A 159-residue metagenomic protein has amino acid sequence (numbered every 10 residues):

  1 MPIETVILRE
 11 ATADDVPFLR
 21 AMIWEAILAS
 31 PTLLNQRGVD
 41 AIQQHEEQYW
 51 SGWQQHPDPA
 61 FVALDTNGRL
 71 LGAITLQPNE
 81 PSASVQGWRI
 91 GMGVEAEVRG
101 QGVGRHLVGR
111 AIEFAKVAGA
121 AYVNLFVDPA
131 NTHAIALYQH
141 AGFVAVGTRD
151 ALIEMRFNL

Functional and structural regions predicted by a protein language model:
M1-P17, A21, L159: Conserved N-terminal entry element of GNAT/NAT acetyltransferase domains
I3, E25, A121-I135, Q139-L159: C-terminal "cap" of GNAT-fold acetyltransferases
I3-V6, G87-R89, A120: Short, solvent-exposed beta-strand edge segments and adjacent coil->beta transition regions
E10-A13, E25-L33, R37-E97, V108-R110 (+1 more regions): Acetyl-CoA-dependent GNAT
D14, F18, L70, T132-H133: Short alpha-helical
G100-R105: Glycine-rich acyl-CoA binding loop
V108, A115-F126: Conserved GNAT acetyl-CoA-binding A-motif
